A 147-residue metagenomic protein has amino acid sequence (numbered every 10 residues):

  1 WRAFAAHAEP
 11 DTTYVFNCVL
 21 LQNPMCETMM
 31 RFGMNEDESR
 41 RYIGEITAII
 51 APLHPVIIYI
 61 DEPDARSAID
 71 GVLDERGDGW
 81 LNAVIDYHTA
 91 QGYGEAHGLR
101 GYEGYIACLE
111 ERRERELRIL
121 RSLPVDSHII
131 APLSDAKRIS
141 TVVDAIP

Functional and structural regions predicted by a protein language model:
W1-A5, I69-R76, L99-E103: Short, mixed-charge, low-aromatic patches
W1-A51: Glycine-rich phosphate-binding loop used to anchor ATP phosphates in small-molecule kinases, encompassing both
H7-T13, E45-I58, R112-I129: A structural motif corresponding to the C-terminal end of an alpha-helix and its immediate exit/capping segment
N17-V19, E36-A90: Conserved phosphate-donor/acceptor-positioning beta-strand/loop module used by diverse small-molecule
Q22-M25, A65-I69, K137-I139: Short catalytic/ligand-binding loop motif for oxyanion handling, primarily in non-cytosolic enzymes, centered on
T28-R31, V72-E75, D144: Short, glycine/charged-enriched secondary-structure capping and boundary segments
I85-P147: NTP-dependent small-molecule kinase module
